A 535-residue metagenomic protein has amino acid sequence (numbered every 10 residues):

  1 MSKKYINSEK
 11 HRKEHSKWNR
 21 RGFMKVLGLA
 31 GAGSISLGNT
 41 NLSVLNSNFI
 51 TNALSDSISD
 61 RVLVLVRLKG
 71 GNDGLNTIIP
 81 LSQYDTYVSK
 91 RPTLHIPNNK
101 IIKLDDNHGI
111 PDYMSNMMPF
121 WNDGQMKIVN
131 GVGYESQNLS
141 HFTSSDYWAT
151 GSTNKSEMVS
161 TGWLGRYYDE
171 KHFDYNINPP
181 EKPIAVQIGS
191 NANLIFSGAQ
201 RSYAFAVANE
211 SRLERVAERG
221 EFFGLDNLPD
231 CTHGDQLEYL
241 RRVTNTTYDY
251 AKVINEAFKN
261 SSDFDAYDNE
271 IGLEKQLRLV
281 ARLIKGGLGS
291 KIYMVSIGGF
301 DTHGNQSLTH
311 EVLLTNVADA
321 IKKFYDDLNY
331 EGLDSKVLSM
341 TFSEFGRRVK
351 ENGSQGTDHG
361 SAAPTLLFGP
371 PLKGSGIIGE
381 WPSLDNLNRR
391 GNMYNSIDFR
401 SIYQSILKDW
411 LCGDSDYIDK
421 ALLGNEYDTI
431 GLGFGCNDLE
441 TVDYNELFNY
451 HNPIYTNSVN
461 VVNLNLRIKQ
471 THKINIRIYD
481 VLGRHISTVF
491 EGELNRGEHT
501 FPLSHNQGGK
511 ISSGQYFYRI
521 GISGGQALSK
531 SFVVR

Functional and structural regions predicted by a protein language model:
S2-Y330, K350, P364-L372, G376-N437: Feature for exported/extracytoplasmic and membrane-associated proteins, marking the mature portion
L338-G346: Acidic/histidine-rich, metal-coordinating catalytic segments
L439-I478, T500-N506: Glycine-centered coil/turn sites that cap beta-strands in beta-rich domains
Y479-I486, Y516: Short, glycine-anchored, charge-dense loop/turn motifs used at functional sites
V489-G492, K530: Short hydrophobic alpha-helix segments
G492-H499: Short proline/glycine- and polar residue-rich coil/turn motifs
R496, S504-G509, S513-R535: C-terminal tail/sorting-segment detector
